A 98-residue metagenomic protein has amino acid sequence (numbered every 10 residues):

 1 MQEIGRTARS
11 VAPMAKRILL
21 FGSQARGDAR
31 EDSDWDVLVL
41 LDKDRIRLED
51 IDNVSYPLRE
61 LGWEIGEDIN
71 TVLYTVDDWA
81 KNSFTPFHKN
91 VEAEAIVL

Functional and structural regions predicted by a protein language model:
M1-L19, A25-E31, L41-L98: Catalytic core of pol beta-like nucleotidyltransferases
D34: Histidine-centered divalent-metal-coordination microenvironment in nucleic-acid enzymes
